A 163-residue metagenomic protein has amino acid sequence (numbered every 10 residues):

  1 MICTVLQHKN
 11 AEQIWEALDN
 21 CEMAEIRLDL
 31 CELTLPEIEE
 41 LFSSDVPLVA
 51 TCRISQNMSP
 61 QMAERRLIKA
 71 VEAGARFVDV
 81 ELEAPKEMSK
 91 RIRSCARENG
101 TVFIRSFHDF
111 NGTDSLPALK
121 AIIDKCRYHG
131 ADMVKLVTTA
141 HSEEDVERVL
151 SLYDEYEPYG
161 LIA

Functional and structural regions predicted by a protein language model:
M1-C3: Extreme N-terminal starter segment of soluble prokaryotic enzymes
V5-D19, S59-K69, D114-K125: Short, acidic/polar
V5-Q7, M23-L33, T51-S59, A75-E87 (+3 more regions): Catalytic beta/alpha-barrel core
I14-N20, L33-L48, I68-A73, K90-G100 (+1 more regions): Acidic (Asp/Glu)-rich catalytic clusters
N20-E22, E64-V80, K120-V134, P158: Structural recognition of alpha->loop->beta junctions
L30-D45, S59-M62, L82-E98, D114-A118 (+1 more regions): Active-site-adjacent beta->alpha loops and helix N-cap segments on the catalytic face of soluble alpha/beta enzymes
C95-G130: Histidine/lysine/aspartate-rich catalytic loop segments that bind and position anionic ligands
Y156-I162: Conserved anion/nucleotide-ligand pocket segment
